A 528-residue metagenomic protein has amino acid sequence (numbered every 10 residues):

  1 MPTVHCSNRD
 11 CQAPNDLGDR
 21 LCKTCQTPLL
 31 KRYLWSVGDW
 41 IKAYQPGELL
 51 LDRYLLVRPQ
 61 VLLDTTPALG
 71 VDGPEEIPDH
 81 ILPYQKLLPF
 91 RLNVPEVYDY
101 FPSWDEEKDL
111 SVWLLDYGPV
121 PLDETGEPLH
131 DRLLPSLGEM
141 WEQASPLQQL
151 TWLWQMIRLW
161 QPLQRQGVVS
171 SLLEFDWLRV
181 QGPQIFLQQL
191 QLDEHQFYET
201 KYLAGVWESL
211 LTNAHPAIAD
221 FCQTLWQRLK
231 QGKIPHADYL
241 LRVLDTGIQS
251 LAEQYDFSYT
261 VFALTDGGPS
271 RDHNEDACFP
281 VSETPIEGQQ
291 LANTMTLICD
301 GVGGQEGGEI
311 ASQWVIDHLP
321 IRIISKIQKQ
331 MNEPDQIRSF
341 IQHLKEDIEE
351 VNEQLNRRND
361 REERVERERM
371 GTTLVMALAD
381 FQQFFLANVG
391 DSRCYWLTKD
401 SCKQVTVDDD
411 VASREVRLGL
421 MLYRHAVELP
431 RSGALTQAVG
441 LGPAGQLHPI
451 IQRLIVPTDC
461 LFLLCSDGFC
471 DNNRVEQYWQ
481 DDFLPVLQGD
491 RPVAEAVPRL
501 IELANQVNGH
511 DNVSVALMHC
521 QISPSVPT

Functional and structural regions predicted by a protein language model:
T3-G18: Short Cys/His-rich zinc-binding micro-motifs
V4-C6, L34-D39: A short beta-strand micro-motif
D10, D19-L29, P59-Q155, R165-Q184 (+2 more regions): PP2C/PPM-type serine/threonine phosphatase catalytic domain
D10, R20-L21, L34-W35, A43-P46: Long, low-complexity intrinsically disordered regions enriched in Ser/Thr/Pro/Gly
I41-L63: Long, charged/polar, low-complexity intrinsically disordered N-terminal extensions that precede catalytic
L153, I157, T200-W207: Conserved DΦG-like aromatic-glycine position at the start of the activation segment in protein kinase catalytic domains
L159-P162: Conserved polar catalytic motif of the HATPase_c/GHKL fold
F197: Glycine-rich/acidic phosphate-handling loop/turn and adjacent ATP-lid/helix of nucleotide-binding kinase/ATPase domains
